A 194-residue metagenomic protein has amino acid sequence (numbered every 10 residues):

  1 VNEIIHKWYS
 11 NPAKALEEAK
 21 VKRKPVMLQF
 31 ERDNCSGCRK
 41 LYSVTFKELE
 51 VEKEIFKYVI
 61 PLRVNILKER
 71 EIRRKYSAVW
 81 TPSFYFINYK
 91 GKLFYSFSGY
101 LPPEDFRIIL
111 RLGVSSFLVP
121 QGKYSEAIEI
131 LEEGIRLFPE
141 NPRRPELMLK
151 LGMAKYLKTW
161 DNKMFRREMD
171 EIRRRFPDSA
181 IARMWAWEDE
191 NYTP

Functional and structural regions predicted by a protein language model:
I4-S10, F30-R32, T45-R70: Thiol-based oxidoreductase modules, predominantly thioredoxin-like and allied folds used for disulfide exchange
W8-P25: A short beta-strand-turn-helix
K22-C35: Short active-site neighborhood of thiol/selenol oxidoreductases, capturing the structured segment around
L49, S96-Y100, G134-P145, I172-A186: Short solvent-exposed coil/turn linkers within tandem alpha-helical repeat scaffolds
R74, L110-E140: Alpha-helical segment of the N-proximal tetratricopeptide repeat
A78-V114, L118: Non-catalytic, surface beta->alpha helical segment in thiol-disulfide oxidoreductase systems
A127, M164-F165: Single-residue signature of alpha-solenoid repeat helices
R144-L157, A180-P194: TPR/TPR-like alpha-solenoid helical repeat scaffolds
